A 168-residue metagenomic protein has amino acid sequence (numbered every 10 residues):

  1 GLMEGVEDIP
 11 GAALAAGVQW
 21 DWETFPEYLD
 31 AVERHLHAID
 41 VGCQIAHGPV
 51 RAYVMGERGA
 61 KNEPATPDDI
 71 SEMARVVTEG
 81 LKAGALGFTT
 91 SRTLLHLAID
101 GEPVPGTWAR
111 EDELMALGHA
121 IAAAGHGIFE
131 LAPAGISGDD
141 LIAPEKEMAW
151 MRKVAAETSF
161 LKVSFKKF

Functional and structural regions predicted by a protein language model:
G1-G87: Divalent-metal coordination cores built from histidine and acidic residues
A83-F168: Active-site core of metal-dependent hydrolases
